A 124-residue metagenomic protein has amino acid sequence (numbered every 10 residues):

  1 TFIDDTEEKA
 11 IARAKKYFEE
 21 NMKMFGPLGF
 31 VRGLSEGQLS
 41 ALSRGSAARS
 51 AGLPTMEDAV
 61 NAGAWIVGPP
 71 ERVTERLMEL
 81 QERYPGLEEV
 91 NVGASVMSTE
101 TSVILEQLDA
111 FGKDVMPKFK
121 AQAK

Functional and structural regions predicted by a protein language model:
T1-E89, K120-A123: An alpha-helical appendage that flanks or caps ligand/catalytic pockets
F2-I3, V96-S98: Active-site-proximal loop/turn and secondary-structure-junction residues that shape catalytic pockets, frequently
T6-E7, A12, T99-A110: Short glycine/threonine-rich loop-to-helix capping motif typified by GTGT followed within a few residues by an Asp-Pro
A62, M97-E100: Generic anion/oxyanion-binding catalytic loop in active/binding sites
V103-A123: C-terminal helical cap(s) of enzyme catalytic domains, especially alpha/beta-barrels
